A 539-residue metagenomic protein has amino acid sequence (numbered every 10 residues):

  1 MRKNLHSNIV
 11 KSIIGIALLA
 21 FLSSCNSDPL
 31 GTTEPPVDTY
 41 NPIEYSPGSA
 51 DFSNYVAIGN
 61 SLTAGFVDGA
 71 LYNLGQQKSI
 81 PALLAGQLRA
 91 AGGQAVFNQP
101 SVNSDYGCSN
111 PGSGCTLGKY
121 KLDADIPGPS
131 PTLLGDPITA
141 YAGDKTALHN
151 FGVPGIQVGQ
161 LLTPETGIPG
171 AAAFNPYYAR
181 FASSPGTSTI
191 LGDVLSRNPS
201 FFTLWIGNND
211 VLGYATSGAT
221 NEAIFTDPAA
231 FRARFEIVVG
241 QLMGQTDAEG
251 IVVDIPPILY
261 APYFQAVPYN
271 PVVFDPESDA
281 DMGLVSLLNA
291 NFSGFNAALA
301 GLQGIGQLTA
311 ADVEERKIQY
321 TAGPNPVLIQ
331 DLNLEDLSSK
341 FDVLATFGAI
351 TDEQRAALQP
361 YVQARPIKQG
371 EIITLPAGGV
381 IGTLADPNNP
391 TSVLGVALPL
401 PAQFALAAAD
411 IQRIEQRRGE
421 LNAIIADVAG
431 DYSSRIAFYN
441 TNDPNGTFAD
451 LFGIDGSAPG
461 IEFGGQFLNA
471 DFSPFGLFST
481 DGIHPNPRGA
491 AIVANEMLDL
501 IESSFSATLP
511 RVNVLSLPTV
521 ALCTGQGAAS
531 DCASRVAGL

Functional and structural regions predicted by a protein language model:
R2, L19-D51, A507-T524: Bacterial Sec-dependent N-terminal signal peptides
R2-I13: Bacterial N-terminal signal peptides that target proteins for export
S53-G69: Catalytic nucleophile-elbow at a beta strand-turn-alpha helix junction centered on a G-D-S/GDSL motif, marking
I58-S61, L204-N209, A215-S217, V253-P257 (+2 more regions): Active-site-proximal beta-strand/loop segments in catalytic clefts of secreted hydrolases
L71-I237, L259, F264, G348 (+2 more regions): Conserved SGNH/GDSL esterase-like catalytic core that processes O-acyl groups on lipids and polysaccharides
L84, Q466-V520: Histidine-centered active-site loop/cap adjacent to the catalytic His in serine esterases/O-acetyl transfer systems
S196-R197, R234-V252, R417-N440: A structural motif corresponding to the C-terminal end of an alpha-helix and its immediate exit/capping segment
Q265-Q416, A426-I483: Mobile gating loops/cap/lid regions near enzyme active sites that modulate substrate access
